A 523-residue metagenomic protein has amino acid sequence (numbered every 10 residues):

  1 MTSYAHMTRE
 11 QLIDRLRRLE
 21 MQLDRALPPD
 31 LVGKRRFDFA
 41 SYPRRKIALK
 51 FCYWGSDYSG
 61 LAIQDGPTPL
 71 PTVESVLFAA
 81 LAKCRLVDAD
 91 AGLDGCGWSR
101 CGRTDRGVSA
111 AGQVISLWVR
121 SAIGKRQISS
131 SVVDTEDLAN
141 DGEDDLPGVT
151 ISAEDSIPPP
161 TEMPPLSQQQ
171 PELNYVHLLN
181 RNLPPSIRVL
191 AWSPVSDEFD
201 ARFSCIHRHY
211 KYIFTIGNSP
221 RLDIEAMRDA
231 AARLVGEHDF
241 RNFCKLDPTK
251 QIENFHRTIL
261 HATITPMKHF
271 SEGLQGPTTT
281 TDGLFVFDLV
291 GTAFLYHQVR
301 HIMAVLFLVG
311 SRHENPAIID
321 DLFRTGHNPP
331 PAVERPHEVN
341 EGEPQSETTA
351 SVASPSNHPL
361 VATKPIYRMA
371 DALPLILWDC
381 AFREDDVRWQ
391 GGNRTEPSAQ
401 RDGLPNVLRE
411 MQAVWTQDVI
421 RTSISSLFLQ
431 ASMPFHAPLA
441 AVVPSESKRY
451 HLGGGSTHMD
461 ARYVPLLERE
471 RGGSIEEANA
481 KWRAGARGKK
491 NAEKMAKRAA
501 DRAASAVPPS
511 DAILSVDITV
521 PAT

Functional and structural regions predicted by a protein language model:
M1-Q113, S121-Q127, V132-A153, D197-E198 (+1 more regions): Core RNA-modification/binding signature centered on pseudouridine synthases
L146-E162, L166-D197, R202-F240: Eukaryotic endomembrane system proteins
